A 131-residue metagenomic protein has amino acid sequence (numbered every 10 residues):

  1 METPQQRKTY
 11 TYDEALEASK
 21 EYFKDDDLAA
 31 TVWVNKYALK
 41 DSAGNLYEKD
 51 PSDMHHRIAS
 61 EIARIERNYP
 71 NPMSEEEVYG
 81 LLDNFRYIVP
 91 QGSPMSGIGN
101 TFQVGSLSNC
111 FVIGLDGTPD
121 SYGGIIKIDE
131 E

Functional and structural regions predicted by a protein language model:
M1-E131: Extended catalytic cores of very large enzyme megasubunits
